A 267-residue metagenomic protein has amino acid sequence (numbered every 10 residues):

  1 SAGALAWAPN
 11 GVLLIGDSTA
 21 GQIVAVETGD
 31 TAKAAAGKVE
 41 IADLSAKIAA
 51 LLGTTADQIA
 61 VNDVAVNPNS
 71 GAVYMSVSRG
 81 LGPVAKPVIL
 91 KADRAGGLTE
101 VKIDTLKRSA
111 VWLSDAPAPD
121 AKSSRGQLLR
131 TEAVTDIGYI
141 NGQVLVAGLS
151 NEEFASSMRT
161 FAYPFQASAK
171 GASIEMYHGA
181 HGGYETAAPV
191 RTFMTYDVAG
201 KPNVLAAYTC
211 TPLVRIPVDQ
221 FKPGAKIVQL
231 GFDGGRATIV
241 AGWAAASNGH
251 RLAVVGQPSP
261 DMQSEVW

Functional and structural regions predicted by a protein language model:
S1-W267: Sequence/structural signature of beta-propeller domains
